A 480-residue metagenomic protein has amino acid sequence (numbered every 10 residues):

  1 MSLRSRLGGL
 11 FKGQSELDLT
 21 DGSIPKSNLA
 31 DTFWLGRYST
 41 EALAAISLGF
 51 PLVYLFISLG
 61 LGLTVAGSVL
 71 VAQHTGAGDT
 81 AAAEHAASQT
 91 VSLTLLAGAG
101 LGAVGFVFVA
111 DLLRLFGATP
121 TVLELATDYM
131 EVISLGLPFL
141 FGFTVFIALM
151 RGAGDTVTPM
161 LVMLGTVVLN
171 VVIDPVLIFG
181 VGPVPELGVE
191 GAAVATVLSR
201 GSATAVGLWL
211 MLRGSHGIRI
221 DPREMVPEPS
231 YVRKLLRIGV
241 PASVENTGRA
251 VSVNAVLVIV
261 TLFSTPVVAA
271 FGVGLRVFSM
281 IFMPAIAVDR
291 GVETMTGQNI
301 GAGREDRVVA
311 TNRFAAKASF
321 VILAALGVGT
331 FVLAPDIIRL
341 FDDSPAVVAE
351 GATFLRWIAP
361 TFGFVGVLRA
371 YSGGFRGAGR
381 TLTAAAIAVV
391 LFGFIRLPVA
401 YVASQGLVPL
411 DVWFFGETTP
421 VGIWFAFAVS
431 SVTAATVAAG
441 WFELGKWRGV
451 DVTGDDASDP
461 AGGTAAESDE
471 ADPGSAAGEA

Functional and structural regions predicted by a protein language model:
M1-D18, V71-G136, E186-V240, T296-T361 (+1 more regions): Short alpha-helical transmembrane segments in multi-pass integral membrane proteins
R6-Y38, Y54-A66, L70, L95-A99 (+4 more regions): N-terminal transmembrane alpha-helices
G13-D31, V132, S199-A203, G207 (+2 more regions): Transmembrane helical elements of multi-pass membrane transporters/channels
G22, K26, A30, L55 (+17 more regions): Generic alpha-helical transmembrane segments of integral inner-membrane proteins, especially permease/transport modules
G22, K26-A44, L113-P120, I178-G180 (+4 more regions): Helix-terminus/linker motif at the lipid-water interface of multi-pass membrane proteins
K26-L29, R37-T40, H74-A77, G152-A153 (+6 more regions): Helix-loop interface residues and adjacent transmembrane-helix termini in multi-pass membrane transporters, primarily
T40-P51, A126-M130, A193, T265-M280 (+2 more regions): Small-residue hotspots at the loop-to-helix junctions and early N-terminal turns of transmembrane alpha-helices
L43-F106, L140-G154, P159, V268-V332 (+2 more regions): Small-residue-rich hydrophobic transmembrane alpha-helices
